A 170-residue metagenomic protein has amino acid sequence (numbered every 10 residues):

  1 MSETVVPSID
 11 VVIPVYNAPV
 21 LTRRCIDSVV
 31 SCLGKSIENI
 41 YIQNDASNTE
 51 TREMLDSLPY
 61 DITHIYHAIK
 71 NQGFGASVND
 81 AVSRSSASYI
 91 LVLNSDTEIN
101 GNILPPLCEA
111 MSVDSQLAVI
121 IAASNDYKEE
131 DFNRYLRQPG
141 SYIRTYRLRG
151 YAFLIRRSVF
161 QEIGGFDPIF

Functional and structural regions predicted by a protein language model:
S8-D10, N39: Cell-envelope/extracellular polymer assembly enzymes that use nucleotide-activated donors
I13-R24, A46: Active-site beta-to-alpha loop of glycosyltransferases that engages the nucleotide-sugar donor
S28-I37: Short, acidic, metal-binding catalytic loop of nucleotide-sugar glycosyltransferases
N44-E53: A conserved acidic beta->alpha catalytic loop
A68-S85: Glycine-rich, basic loop-to-helix element that forms the pyrophosphate-binding segment of sugar-nucleotide handling
I90: Short aromatic/hydrophobic "clamp" motif used to bind/position activated sugar donors
E98-N133: Conserved donor NDP-sugar-binding/catalytic core segment of glycosyltransferases
L136-S158, E162: A recurrent flexible, glycine/aromatic-enriched loop bordering the glycosyltransferase active site that acts as
